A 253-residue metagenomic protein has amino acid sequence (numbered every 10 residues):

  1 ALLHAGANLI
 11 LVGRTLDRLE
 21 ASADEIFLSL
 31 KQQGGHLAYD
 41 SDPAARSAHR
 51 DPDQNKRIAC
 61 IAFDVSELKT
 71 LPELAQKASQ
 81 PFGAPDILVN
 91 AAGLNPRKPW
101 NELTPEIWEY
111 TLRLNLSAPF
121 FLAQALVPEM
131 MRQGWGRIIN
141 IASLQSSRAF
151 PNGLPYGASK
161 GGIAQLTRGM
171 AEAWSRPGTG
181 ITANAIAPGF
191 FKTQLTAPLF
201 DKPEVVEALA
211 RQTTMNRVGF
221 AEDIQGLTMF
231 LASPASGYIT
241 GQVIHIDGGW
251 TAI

Functional and structural regions predicted by a protein language model:
A1-I10: Canonical Rossmann dinucleotide-binding motif of NAD(H)/NADP(H)-dependent dehydrogenases/reductases, specifically
A84, S175-T182, I239-G241: Short, small/polar-rich loop/turn modules that mediate ligand/substrate recognition or access, typified
P99-W100, I107-L112, I138, L209: Substrate-binding pocket helix/loop in short-chain dehydrogenase/reductase
A123, S159, T167: Active-site helix of classical SDR
P128, E172-R176, G237: Alpha-helical segment proximal to the catalytic Tyr-Lys
S143: Residue(s) in the substrate-gating loop at a strand-loop-helix junction that position the organic substrate next
R148, T228-M229, T240-I253: Short C-terminal tail/terminal secondary-structure segment of NAD(P)H-dependent dehydrogenase/reductase domains
